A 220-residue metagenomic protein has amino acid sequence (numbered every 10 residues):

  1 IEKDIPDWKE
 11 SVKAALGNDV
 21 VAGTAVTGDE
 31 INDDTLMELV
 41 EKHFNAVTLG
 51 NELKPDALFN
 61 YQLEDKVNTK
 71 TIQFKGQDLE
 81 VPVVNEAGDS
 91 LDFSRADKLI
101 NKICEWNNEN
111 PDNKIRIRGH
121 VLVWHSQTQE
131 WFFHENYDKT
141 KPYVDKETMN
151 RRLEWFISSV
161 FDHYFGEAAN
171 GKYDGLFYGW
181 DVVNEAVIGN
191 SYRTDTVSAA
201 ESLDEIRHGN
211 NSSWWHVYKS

Functional and structural regions predicted by a protein language model:
I1-E52: Boundary/entry segment of secreted carbohydrate-active catalytic domains
K9, K42-K219: Substrate-binding cleft and catalytic face of glycoside hydrolase catalytic domains, especially the flexible beta-alpha
